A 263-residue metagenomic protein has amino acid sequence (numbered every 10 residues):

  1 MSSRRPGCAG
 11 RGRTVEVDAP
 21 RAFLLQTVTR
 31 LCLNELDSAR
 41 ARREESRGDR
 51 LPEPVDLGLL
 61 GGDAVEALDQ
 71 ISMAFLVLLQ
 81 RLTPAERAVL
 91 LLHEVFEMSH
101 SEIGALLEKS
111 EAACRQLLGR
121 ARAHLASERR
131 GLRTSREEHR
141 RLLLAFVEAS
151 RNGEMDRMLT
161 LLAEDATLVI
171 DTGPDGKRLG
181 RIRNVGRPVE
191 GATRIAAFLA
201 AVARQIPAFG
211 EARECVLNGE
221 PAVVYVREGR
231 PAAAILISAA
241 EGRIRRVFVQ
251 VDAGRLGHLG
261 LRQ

Functional and structural regions predicted by a protein language model:
M1-E148, E154-R157, L161: Active-site-adjacent scaffolding segments
L31, L162-D165, V202, Q263: Alpha-helix boundary/capping residues
L36, L162, I170, G260: Short, flexible helix/strand-to-coil boundary loops that buttress conserved ligand/catalytic motifs in alpha/beta
R50-E53, T172-P174, E228, Q250: Short, solvent-exposed coil/turn elements at secondary-structure transition points
M158-L159, A166, G242: Hydrophobic pocket/interface hotspot
E164-I206, A212: A solvent-exposed, acidic/Ser-Thr-rich amphipathic alpha-helical stretch
L199-Q263: C-terminal regulatory/effector modules of DNA-binding transcriptional regulators
